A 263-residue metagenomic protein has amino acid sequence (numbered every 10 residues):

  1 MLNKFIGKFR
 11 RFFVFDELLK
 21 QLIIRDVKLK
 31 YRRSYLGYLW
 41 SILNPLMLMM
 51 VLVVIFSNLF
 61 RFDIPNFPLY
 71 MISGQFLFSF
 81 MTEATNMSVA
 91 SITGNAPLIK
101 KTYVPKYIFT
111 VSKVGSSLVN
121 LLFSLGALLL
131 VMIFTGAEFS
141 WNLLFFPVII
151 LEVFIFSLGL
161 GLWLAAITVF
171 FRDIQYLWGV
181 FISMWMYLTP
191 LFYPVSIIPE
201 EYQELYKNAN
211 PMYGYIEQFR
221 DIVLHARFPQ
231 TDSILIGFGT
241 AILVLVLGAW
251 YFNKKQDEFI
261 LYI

Functional and structural regions predicted by a protein language model:
M1-I263: Hydrophobic transmembrane alpha-helices and immediately adjacent juxtamembrane helices of multi-pass inner-membrane
